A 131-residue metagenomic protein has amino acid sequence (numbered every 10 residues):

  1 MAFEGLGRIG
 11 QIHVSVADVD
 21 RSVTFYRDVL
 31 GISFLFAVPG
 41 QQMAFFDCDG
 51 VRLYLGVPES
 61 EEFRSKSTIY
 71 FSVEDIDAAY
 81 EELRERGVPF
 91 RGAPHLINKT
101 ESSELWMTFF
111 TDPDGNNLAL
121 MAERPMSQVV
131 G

Functional and structural regions predicted by a protein language model:
M1-G5, R86-G131: Vicinal oxygen chelate
M1-R21, G50, S67-I69, M121-G131: N-terminal beta-strand motif that seeds the catalytic metal site of vicinal oxygen chelate
R8-A17, A44-D49, E61-R86, L105-N116: Vicinal oxygen chelate
H13-L53: Core segments of cupin and vicinal oxygen chelate
V38, S60-E61, N98-S102: A short beta-turn/loop motif at secondary-structure boundaries
M43, P58, H95-K99: Short, solvent-exposed loop/turn elements at beta->coil junctions and helix N-caps that rim active or binding pockets
P58-E62, P125-M126: A short, sequence-level motif marking secondary-structure junctions
